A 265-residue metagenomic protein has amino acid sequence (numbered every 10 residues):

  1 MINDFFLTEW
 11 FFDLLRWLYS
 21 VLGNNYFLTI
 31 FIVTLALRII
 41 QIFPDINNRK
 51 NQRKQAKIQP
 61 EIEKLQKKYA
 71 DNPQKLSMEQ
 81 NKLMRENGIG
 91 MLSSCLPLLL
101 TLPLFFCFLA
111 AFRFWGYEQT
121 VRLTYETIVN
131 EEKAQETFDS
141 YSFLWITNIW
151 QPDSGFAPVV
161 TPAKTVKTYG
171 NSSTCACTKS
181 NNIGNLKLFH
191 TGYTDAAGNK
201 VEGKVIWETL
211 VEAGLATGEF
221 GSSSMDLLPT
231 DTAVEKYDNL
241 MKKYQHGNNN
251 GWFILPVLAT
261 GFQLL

Functional and structural regions predicted by a protein language model:
M1-I42, T217-H246: Long, highly hydrophobic alpha-helical transmembrane signal-anchor segments
N3-L22, I58-E61, L65, Y69 (+2 more regions): Hydrophobic alpha-helical segments of integral membrane proteins, encompassing both true transmembrane helices
W10, I32-L35, P103, V257 (+1 more regions): Hydrophobic, lipid-facing residues on alpha-helical transmembrane segments of integral membrane proteins
V21, N25-Y26, N81, R85 (+5 more regions): Juxtamembrane/transmembrane-helix boundary motifs in multi-pass membrane proteins
T29, V33, S93-P97, G251-L255: Alpha-helical transmembrane segments of integral membrane proteins
L35, I39-F106, A110, F114 (+1 more regions): Membrane-interface amphipathic helices and adjacent TM-edge segments
K50, F108-E136: Membrane-interface alpha-helices
F106, A110, N130, E136-L265: Hydrophobic alpha-helical transmembrane segments and adjacent short intramembrane/lumenal linkers of inner/organellar
